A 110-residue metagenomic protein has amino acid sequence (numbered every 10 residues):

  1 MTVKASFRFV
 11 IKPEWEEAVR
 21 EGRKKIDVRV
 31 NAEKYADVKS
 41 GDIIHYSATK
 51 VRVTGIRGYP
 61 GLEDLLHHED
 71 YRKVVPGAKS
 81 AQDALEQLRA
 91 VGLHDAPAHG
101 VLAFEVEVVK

Functional and structural regions predicted by a protein language model:
M1-V38: Compositionally biased, charged N-terminal/linker segments
V3, S47, A98-G100: A short, structural micro-pattern
T49-Y59: Short beta-strand-centered aromatic/proline hotspots
R57-R72: Short, solvent-exposed secondary-structure boundary/capping segments
Y71-K110: Glycine- and charge-enriched low-complexity intrinsically disordered segments
